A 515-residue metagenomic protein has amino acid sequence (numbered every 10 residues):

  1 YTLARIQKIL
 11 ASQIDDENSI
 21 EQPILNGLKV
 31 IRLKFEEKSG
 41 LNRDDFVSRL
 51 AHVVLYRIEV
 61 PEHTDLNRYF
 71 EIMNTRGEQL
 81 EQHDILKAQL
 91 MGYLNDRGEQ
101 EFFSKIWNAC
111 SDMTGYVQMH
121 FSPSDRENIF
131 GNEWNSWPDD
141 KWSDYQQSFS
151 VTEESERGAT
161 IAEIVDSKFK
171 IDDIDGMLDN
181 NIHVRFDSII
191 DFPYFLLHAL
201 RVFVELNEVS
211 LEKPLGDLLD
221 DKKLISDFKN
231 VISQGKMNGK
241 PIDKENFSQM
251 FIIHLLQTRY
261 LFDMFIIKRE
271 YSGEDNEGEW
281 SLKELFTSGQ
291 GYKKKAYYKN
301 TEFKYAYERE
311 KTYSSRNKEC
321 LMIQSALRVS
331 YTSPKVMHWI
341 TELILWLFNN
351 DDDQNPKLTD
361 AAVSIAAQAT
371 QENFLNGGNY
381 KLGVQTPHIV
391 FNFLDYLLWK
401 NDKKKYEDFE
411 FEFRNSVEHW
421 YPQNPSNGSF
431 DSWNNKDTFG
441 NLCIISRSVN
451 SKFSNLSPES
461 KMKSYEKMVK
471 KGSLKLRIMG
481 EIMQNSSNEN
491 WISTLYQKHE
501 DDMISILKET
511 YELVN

Functional and structural regions predicted by a protein language model:
Y1-N515: Flexible coil/loop and intrinsically disordered segments
